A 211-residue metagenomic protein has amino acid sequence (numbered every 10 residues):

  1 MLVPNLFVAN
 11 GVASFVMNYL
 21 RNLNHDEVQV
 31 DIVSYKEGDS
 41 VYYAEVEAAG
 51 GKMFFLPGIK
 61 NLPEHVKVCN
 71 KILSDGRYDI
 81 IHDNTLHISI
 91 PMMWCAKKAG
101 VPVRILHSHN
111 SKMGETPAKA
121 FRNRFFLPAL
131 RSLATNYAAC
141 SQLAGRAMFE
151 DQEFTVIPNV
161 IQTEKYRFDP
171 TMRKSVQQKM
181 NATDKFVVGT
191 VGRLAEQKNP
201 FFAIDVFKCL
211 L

Functional and structural regions predicted by a protein language model:
L2-N10, S14, N18-K60: N-terminal strand-loop element at the rim of the active site of nucleotide-sugar-dependent glycosyltransferases
V8-A9, L86, Q162-K165, R193-Q197 (+1 more regions): Nucleotide-sugar-dependent glycosyltransferase donor-binding/catalytic pocket residues
N10-N18, F186, T190-C209: A conserved mid-protein helix/loop that constitutes part of the nucleotide-sugar donor-binding site
E45-K52, L56-I80, I90-W94, K98 (+2 more regions): An amphipathic, basic-hydrophobic alpha-helix
D83-S89, S108: Short His-centered aromatic/hydrophobic patch
I105-A139, M148-F149: A conserved, positively charged/aromatic
L143, V160: Carbohydrate-associated surface elements
R167-A182: A short helix/loop element that forms part of the nucleotide-sugar donor recognition site in Leloir-type
